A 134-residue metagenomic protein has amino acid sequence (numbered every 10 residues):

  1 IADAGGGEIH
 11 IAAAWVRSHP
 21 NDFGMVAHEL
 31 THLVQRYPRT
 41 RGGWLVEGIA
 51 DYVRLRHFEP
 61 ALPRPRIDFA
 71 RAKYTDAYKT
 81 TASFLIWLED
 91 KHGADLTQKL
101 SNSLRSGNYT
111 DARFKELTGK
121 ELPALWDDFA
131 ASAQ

Functional and structural regions predicted by a protein language model:
I1-A27, Y37-P38, Y109-T110: Juxtacatalytic substrate-recognition/specificity segment
G7-I9, L33, D68: Domain-wide signal for the mature, well-folded portions of proteins, strongly enriched in nucleus-encoded organellar
A13, L55, N102: Active-site donor-binding loop signature of nucleotide-sugar glycosyltransferases
V16-A27, G42-E47, Y74-A82, D90-T97 (+1 more regions): Solvent-exposed, acidic/flexible segments
V26-Q35, I49, V53: Active-site His/Glu-centered metal-binding helix of metallohydrolases
Q35-R39, R54, F58, E89 (+2 more regions): Hydrophobic/aromatic-lined pockets within catalytic cores
P38-T81: Post-HExxH zinc-binding segment in Zn-dependent metallohydrolases
T81, L88-Q134: Pan-zinc metallopeptidase signature
